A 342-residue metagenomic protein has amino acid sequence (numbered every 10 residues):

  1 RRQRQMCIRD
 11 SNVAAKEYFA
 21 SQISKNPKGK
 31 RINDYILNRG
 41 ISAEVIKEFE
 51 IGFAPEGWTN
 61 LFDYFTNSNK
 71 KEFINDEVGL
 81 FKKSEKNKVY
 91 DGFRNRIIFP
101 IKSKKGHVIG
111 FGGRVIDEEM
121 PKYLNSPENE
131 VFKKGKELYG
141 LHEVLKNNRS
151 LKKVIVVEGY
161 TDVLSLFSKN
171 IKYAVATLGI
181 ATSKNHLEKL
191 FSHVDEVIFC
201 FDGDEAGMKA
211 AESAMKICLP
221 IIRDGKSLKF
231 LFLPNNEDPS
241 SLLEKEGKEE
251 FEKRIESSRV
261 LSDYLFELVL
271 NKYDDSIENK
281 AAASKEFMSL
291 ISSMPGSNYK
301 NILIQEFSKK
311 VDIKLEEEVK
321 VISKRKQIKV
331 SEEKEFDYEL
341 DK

Functional and structural regions predicted by a protein language model:
Q3-I8: Short, small-residue-biased leader/transition segments that mark boundaries at the very start of proteins
D10, A14, R31-Y35, N60 (+5 more regions): Amphipathic alpha-helical interaction segments
S11-K47: Non-catalytic interaction/clamp surfaces of large macromolecular machines
V13-S24, W58, L151, F287-P295: Extended, non-catalytic structural segments that build the interaction scaffolds of large macromolecular assemblies
A14-A15, G57-H193, A210-A211: Phosphate-handling DNA/RNA-contact segment within nucleic-acid enzymes
R39-A54, N170-I180: Short, well-structured beta-strand/strand-turn elements
G40-I51, N69-E77, K83-K86, K310-V321: Short, surface-exposed acidic
S103-K104, L145-K153, S183-V197, G203-K342: A charged alpha-helical hairpin associated with nucleic-acid processing machineries
